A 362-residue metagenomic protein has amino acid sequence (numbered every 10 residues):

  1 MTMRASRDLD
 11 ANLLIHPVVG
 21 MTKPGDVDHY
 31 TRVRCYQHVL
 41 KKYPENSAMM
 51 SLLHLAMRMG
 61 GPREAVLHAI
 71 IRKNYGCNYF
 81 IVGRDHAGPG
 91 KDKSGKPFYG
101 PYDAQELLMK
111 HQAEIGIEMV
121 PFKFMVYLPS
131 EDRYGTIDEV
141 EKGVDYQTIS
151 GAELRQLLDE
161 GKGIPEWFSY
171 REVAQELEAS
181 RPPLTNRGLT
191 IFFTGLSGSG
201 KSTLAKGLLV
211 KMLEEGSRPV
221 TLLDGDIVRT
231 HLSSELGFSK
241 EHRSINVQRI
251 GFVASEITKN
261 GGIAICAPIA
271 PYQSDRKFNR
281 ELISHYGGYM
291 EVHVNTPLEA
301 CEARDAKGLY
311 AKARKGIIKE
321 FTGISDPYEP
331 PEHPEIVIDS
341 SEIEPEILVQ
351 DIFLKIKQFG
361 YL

Functional and structural regions predicted by a protein language model:
M1-T185: Active-site cores that bind ATP or allylic diphosphates and position pyrophosphate for catalysis
K110-H111, I117-A267, P271-L362: Glycine-rich phosphate-binding loop of ATP-dependent small-molecule kinases
